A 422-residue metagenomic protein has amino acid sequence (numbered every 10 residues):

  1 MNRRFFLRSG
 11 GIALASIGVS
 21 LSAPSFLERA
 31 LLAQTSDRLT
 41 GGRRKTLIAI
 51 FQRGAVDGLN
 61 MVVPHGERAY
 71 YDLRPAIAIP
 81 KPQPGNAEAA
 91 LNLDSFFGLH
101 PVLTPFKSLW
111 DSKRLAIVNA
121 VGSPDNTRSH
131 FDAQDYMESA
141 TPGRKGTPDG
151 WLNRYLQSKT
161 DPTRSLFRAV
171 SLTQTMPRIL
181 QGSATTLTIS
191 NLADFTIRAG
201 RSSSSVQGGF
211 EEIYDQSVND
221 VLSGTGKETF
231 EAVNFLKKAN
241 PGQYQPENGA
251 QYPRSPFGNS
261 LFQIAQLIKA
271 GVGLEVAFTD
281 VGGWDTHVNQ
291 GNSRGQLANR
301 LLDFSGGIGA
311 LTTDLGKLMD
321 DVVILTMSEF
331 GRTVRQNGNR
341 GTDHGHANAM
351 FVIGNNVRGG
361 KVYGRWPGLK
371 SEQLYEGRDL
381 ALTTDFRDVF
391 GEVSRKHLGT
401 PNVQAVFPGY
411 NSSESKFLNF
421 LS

Functional and structural regions predicted by a protein language model:
M1-D314, A349-I353, R358-S422: Feature for exported/extracytoplasmic and membrane-associated proteins, marking the mature portion
I308, T312-N339: Metal-dependent active-site segment of extracytoplasmic phospho-/sulfohydrolases and closely related
F330-K361: Histidine-centered active-site microenvironments of extracellular/periplasmic hydrolases and transferases
